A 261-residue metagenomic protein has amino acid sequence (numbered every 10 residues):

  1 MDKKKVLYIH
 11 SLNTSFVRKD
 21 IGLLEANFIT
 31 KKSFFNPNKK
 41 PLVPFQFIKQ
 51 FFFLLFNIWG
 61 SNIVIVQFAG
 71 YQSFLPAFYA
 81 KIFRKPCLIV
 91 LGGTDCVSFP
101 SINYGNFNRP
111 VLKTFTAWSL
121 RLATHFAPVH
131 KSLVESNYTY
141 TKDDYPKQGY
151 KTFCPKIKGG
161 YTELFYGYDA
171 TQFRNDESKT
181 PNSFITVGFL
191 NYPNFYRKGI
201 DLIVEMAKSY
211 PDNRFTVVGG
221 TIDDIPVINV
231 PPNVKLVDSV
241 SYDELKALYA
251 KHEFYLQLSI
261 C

Functional and structural regions predicted by a protein language model:
Y8-I9, F56-S73, K85-L88, H125: Short N-terminal targeting/anchoring amphipathic segment
F45-K49, P86, V97-W118, T139-G149: Nucleotide-sugar donor phosphate/pyrophosphate-binding loop at the beta->alpha transition of glycosyltransferases
F56-W59, S241-E253: Short acidic alpha-helix that forms the nucleotide-activated donor recognition element in Leloir-type transferases
N62, A250-C261: Acidic donor-binding loop of glycosyltransferase active sites
A80-F99, L112, L120, H125-P128: Active-site proximal beta-strand in glycosyltransferases
A117-G159, Y168-A170: A short, active-site helix/loop in glycosyltransferases that binds the activated sugar's phosphate group
E163-K198, V204-Y210, T216: Conserved donor-binding/catalytic core segment of Leloir-type glycosyltransferases
D224-K246: Nucleotide-activated donor-binding/catalytic signature segment of Leloir-type glycosyltransferases, i.e., the conserved
